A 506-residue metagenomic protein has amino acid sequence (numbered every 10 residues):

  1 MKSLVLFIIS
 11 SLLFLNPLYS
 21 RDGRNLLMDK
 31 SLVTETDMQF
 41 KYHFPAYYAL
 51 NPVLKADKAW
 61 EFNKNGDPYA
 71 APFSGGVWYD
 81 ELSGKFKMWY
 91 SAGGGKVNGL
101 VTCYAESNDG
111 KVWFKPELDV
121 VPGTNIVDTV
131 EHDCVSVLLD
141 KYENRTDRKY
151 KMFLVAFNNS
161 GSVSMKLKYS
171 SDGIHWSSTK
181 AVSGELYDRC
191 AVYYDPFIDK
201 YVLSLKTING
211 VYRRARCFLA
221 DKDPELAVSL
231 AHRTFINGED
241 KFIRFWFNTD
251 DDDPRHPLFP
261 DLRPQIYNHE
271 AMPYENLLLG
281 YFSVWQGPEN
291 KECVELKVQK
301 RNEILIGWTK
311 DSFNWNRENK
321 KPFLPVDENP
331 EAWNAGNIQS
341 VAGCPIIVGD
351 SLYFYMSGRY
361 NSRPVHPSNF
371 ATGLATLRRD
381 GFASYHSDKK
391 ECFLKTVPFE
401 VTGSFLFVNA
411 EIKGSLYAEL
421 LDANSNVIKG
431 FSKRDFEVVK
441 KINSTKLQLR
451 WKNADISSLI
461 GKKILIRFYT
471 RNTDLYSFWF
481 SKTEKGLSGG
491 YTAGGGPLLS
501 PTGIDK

Functional and structural regions predicted by a protein language model:
M1-S20: Bacterial Sec-dependent N-terminal signal peptides
L18-Y267, M272-A335, G349, Y355-D505: Beta-rich carbohydrate-recognition and catalytic domains
Q339-G343: Extracellular glycan/ECM-engagement signal in secreted proteins
